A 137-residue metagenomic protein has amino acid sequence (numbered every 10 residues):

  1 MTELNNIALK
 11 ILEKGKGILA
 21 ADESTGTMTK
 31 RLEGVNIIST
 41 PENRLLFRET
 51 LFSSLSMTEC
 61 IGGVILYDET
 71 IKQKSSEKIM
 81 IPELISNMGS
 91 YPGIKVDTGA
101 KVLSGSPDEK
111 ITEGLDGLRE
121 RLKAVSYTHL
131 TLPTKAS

Functional and structural regions predicted by a protein language model:
M1-S126: Alpha/beta catalytic barrel-like cores
H129-S137: Single conserved hydrophobic/aromatic residue that forms the stacking wall/gate of nucleotide- or nucleobase-binding
